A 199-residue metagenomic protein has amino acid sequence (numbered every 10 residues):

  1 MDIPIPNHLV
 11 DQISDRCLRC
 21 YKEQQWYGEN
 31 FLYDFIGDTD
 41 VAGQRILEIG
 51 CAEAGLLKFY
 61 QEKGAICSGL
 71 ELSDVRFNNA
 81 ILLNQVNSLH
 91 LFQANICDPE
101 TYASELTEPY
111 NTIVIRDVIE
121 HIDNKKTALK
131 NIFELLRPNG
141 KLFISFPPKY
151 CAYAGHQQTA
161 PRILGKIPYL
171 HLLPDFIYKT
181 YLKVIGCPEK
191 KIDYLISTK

Functional and structural regions predicted by a protein language model:
M1-E108, T112, L129: Conserved N-terminal segment of class I S-adenosyl-L-methionine
V41, D123, R137: Short conserved AdoMet
D98, E120, C151: Active-site micro-motifs of SAM-dependent methyltransferase domains
E105-L106, E120, N124: Short, well-structured alpha-helical patches and their helix-loop capping segments that border functional surfaces
I115-V118: A short beta-strand submotif of the Rossmann-like class I SAM-dependent methyltransferase core that lines
D123-N131, K141-K199: S-adenosyl-L-methionine-dependent methyltransferase catalytic module, highlighting the catalytic core
